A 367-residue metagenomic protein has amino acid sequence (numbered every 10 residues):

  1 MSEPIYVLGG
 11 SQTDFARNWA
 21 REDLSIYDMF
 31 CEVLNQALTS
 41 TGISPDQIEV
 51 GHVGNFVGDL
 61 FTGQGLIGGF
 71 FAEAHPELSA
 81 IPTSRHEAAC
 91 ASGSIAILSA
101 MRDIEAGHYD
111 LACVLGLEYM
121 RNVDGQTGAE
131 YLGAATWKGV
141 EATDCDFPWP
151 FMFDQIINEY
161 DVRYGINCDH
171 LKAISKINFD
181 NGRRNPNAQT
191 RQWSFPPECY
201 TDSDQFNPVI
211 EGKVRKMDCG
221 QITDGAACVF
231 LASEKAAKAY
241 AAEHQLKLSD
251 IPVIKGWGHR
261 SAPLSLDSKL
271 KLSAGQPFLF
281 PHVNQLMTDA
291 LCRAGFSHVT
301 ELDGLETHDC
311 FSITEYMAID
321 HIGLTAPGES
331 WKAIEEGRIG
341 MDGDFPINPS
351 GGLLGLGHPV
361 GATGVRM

Functional and structural regions predicted by a protein language model:
M1-A91, S99, I156-C168, Q189-T190 (+6 more regions): Conserved active-site "lid/cap" helical segment
M1-Y27, G139, V162, A173-I177 (+5 more regions): Condensing-enzyme catalytic core mediating Claisen C-C bond formation in acyl metabolism
W19-R21, Q64-G65, V123-A129, R183-N187 (+4 more regions): Short acidic, glycine/serine/threonine-rich loops at helix termini
P45-N55, P82-A88, A112-L117, D169-I177 (+4 more regions): Beta-strand segments within the central parallel beta-sheet cores of soluble alpha/beta enzyme folds
G58-L111, L115, Y119-M152, Q192-Q221 (+3 more regions): Conserved catalytic cysteine-centered active-site region of acyl-thioester-dependent Claisen-condensing enzymes
A142-R191, E306, G355: Conserved thiamine diphosphate
C168-S175, R184, P197-N207, A241-Q245: Acidic-enriched catalytic cores of C-N bond-cleaving enzymes acting on peptides and small amides
D267-A333, D344-N348, A362: C-terminal catalytic subdomain
